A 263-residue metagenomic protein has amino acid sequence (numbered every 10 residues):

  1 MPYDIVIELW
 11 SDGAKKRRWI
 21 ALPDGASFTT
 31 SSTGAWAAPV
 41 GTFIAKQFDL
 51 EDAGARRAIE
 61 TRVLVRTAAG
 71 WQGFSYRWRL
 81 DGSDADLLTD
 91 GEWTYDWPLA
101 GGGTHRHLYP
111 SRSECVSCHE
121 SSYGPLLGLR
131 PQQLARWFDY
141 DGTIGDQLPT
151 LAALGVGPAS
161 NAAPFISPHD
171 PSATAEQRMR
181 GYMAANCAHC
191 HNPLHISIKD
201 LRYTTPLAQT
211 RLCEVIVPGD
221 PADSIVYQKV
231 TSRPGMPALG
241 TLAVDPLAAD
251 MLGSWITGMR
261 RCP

Functional and structural regions predicted by a protein language model:
M1-V40: A domain-level signal for the mature, folded cores of soluble proteins
A53-P263: Sequence context surrounding c-type heme c attachment/ligation sites in exported
